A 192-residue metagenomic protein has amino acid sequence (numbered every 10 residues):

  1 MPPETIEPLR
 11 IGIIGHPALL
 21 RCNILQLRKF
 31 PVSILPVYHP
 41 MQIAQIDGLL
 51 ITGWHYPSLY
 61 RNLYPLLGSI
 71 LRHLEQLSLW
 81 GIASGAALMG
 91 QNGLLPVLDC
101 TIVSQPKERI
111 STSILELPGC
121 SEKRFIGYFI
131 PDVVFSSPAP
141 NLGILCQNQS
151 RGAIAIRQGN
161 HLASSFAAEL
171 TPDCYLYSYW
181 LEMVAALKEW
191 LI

Functional and structural regions predicted by a protein language model:
M1-P65, C174-I192: N-terminal beta1-alpha1 cap of cysteine-dependent amidohydrolase-like domains
P2-P3, A18, R124, D132-I192: C-terminal and late-domain segments of enzyme folds
E4-P8, Q42-I46, H73-E75, S121 (+2 more regions): Flexible, charged surface loops at secondary-structure boundaries
L20, Y56-S58, A86-L88, S136 (+1 more regions): Glycine-rich nucleotide phosphate-binding loop and flanking beta-alpha elements of Rossmann-like dinucleotide-binding
L35, L50, W80, Y128 (+1 more regions): Hydrophobic/aromatic beta-strand patches that form the interior of the parallel beta-sheet core in alpha/beta enzyme
H55-L117: Cysteine-nucleophile active-site neighborhood
N92-G152: Pocket-forming structural segment of enzyme catalytic cores
